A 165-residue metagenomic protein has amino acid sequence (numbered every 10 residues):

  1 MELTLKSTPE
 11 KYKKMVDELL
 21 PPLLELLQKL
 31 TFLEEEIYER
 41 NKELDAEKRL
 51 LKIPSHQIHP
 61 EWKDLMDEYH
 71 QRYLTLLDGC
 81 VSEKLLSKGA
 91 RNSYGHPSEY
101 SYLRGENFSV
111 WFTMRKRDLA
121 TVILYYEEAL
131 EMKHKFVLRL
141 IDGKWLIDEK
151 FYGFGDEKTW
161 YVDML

Functional and structural regions predicted by a protein language model:
M1-L50: Short, low-complexity N-terminal intrinsically disordered segments enriched in polar/charged residues
S7, I58-A129: Surface-exposed, charged secondary-structure patches
P21, E25-Q28, F32, D64 (+4 more regions): Charged/polar, solvent-exposed surface patches and flexible loops
E39-L65, Y69: N-terminal leader/targeting pre-sequences
W111-K135, R139-I141, E149-L165: Low-complexity, intrinsically disordered terminal/linker segments enriched in charged and Gly/Pro repeats
